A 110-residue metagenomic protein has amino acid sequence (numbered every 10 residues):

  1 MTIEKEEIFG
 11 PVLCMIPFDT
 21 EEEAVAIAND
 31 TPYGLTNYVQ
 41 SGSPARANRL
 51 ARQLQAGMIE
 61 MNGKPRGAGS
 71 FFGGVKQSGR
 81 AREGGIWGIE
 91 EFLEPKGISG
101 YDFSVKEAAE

Functional and structural regions predicted by a protein language model:
M1-E110: Conserved C-terminal structural/oligomerization subdomain of aldehyde/semialdehyde dehydrogenase
